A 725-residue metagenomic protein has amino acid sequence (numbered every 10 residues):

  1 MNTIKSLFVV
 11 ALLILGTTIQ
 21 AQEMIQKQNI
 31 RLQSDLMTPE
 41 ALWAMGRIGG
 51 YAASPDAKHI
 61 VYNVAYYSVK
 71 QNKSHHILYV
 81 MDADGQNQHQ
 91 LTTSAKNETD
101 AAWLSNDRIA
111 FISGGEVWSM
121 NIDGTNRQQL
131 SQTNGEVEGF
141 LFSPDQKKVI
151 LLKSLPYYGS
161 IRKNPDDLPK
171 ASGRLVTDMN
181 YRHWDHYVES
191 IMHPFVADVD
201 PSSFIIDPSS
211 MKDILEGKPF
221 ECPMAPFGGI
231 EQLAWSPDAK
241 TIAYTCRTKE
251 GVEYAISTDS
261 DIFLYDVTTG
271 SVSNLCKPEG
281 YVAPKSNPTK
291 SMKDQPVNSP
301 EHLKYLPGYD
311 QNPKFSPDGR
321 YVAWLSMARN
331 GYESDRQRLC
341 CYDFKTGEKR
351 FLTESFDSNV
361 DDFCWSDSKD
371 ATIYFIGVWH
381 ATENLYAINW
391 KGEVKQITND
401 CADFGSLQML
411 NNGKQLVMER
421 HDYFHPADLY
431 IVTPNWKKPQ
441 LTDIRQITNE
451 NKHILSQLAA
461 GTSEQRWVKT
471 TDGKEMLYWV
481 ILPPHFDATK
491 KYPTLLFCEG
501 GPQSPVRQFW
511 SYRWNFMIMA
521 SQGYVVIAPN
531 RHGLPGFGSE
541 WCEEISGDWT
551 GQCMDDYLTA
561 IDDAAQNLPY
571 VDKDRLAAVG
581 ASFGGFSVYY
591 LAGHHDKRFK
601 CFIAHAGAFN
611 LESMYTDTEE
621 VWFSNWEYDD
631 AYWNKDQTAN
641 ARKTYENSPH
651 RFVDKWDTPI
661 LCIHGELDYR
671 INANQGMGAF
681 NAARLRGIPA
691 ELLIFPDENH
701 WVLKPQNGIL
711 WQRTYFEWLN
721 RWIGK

Functional and structural regions predicted by a protein language model:
M24-K27, H75-H76, L151-G217, T245-T248 (+5 more regions): Predominantly five- to eight-bladed beta-propeller fold
E40-H76: Beta-strand-rich domains and repeat architectures in extracellular enzymes and scaffolds, especially beta-propellers
M45-I60, A95-A110, R127, N134-V149 (+14 more regions): Conserved beta-propeller blade repeats
G50-A52, I150-L152, R174, R182-D198 (+8 more regions): Non-catalytic accessory segments flanking enzyme active sites
Y66-K70, P156-G159, K249-V252, A328-Y332 (+2 more regions): Short glycine/acidic-enriched loop and turn motifs that connect beta-strands
D82-Q86, N121-T125, V199-S202, D266-G270 (+3 more regions): Short loop/turn segments that connect beta-strands within beta-propeller blades
L441-T442, T448-D574, A581, T616 (+1 more regions): Cap/lid segment of the alpha/beta-hydrolase catalytic domain
N515, A520, A528-K725: Active-site-proximal cap/loop segments of hydrolase catalytic domains
